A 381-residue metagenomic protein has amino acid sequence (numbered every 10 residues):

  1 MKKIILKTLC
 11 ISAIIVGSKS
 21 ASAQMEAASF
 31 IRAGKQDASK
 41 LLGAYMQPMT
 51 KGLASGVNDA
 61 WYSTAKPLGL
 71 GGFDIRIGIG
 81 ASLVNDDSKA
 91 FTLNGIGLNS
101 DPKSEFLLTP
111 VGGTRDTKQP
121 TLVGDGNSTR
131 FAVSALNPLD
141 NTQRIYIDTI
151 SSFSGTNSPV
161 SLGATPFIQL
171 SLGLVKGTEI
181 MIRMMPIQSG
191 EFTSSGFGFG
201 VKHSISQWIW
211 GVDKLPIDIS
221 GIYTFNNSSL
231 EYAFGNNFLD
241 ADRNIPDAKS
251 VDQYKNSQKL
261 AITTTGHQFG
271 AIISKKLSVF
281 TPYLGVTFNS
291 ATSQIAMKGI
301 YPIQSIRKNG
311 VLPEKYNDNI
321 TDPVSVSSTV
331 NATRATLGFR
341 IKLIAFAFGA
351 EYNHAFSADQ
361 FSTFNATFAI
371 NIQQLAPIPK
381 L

Functional and structural regions predicted by a protein language model:
M25-G190, S194, G198-W208: Transmembrane beta-barrel domains of Gram-negative outer membranes and organellar outer membranes
S63-G71, D86, S206-I219, K276-F280 (+1 more regions): Short loop/turn motifs that connect adjacent beta-strands in outer-membrane beta-barrel proteins
T64-K66, I75-I77, I168-L174, F199-I205 (+5 more regions): Residues on the lipid-exposed face of transmembrane beta-strands in outer-membrane beta-barrel proteins
G69-G71, S161-P166, T193-F199, T263-H267 (+3 more regions): Residues that define the transmembrane beta-barrel architecture of outer-membrane proteins
I79-L83, M184-Q188, I205, Y223-S229 (+5 more regions): Transmembrane beta-strands of outer-membrane beta-barrel pores
S88-T92, R183-M184, F192-F197, E231-F238 (+3 more regions): Outer-membrane beta-barrel translocator domains and adjoining extracellular loop/strand segments of Gram-negative
V212, P216-F280, A291-S293, F361-T363: Outer-membrane beta-barrel translocator/channel fold
Y283-L381: Outer membrane beta-barrel transmembrane domains
